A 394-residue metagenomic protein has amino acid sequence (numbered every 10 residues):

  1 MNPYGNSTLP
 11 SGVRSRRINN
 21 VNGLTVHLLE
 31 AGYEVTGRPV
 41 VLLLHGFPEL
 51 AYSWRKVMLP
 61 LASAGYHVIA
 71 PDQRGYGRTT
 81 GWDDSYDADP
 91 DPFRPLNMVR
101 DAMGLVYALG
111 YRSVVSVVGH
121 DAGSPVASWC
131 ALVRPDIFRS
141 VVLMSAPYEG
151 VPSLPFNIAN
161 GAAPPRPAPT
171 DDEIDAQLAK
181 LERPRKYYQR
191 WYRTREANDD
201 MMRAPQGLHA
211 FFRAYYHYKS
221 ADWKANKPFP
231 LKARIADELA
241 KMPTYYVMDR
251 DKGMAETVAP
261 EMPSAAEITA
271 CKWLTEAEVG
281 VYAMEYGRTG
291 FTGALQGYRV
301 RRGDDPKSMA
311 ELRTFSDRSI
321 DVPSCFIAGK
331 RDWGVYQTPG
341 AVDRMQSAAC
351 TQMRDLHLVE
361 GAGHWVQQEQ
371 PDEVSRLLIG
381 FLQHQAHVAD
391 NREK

Functional and structural regions predicted by a protein language model:
N2-R17, V26, V40, Y76-V118 (+1 more regions): Flexible "cap/lid" subdomain of the alpha/beta-hydrolase fold that forms the substrate-access gate
S15, V68-A70, L356-L358: Conserved beta-strand scaffold positions in the cores of enzyme catalytic domains, especially in NTP/NDP-utilizing
N20, G32-T36, R318-I320: Short, flexible hinge/linker loops that cap or flank conserved catalytic cores
L24, L29-D84, Y107, H120-A122 (+1 more regions): Conserved HGGG/HGGXW glycine-rich cap/lid loop of the alpha/beta-hydrolase fold
T36-G37, A64, Y111, I320-D321 (+1 more regions): Residue-level preference for short coil/turn positions at secondary-structure junctions
Y52-R55, M103, S128-L132, S375-I379: Short, hydrophobic alpha-helix immediately C-terminal to the catalytic nucleophile
Q352-K394: Catalytic active-site module of serine/aspartate enzymes centered on a nucleophile-bearing elbow/loop
